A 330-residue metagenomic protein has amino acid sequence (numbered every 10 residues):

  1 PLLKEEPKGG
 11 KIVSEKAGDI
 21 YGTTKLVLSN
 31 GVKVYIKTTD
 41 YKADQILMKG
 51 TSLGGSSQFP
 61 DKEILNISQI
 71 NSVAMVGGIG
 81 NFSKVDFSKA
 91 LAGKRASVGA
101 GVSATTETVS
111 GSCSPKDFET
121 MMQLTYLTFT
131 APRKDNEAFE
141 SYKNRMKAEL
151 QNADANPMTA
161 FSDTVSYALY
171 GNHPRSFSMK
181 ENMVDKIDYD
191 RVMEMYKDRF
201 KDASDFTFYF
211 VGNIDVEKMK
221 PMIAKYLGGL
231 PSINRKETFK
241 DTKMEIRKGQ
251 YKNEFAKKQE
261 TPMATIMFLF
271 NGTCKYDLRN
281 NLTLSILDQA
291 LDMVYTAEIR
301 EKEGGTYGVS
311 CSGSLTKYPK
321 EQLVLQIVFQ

Functional and structural regions predicted by a protein language model:
P1-P60, T207-Y209, I214-K258, T265 (+2 more regions): Proteolytic maturation boundary segments
K42-M75, I79-A131, Y142-Q151, N156-K186 (+3 more regions): M16 family metallopeptidases and their MPP-like homologs
G77-G78, F129-R133, L150, K218 (+2 more regions): A generic secondary-structure signal for well-formed alpha-helical elements
M121-F129, I223-L227, L287, L291: Short amphipathic C-terminal alpha-helix that caps PH/PH-like domains
R199-K201: Conserved alpha/beta enzyme-core scaffolds, especially Rossmann-like or related mixed alpha/beta domains that build
